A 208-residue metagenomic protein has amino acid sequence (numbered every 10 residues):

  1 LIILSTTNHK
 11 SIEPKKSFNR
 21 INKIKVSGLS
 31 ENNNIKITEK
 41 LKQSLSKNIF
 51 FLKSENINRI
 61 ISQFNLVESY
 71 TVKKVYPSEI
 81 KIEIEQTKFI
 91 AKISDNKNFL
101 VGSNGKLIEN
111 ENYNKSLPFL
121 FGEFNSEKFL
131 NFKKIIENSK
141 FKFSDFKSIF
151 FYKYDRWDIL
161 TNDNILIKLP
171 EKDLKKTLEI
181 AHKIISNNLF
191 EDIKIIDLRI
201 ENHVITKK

Functional and structural regions predicted by a protein language model:
L1-T7: Hydrophobic membrane-insertion alpha-helices, especially the h-region of bacterial N-terminal signal peptides
H9-N112: Terminal hydrophobic membrane-targeting helix
N19-I21, N32, N65, V75-E79 (+8 more regions): Extracytoplasmic
V26, Q43-K47, L117-N125, I165-K172: Second-shell loop/turn segments in exported
N34, T38, S54, N58 (+3 more regions): Extracytoplasmic/secreted envelope proteins and their assembly/folding machinery, especially bacterial periplasmic
N48-F50, A91-S94, F129-L130, K168-K172 (+1 more regions): Solvent-exposed, non-transmembrane alpha-helical starts
K81-K153, I159-L160, L166: Extracytoplasmic segments of membrane-associated envelope/inner-membrane machinery
K172-K208: Extracytoplasmic/luminal low-complexity segments enriched in Pro/Gly and acidic/polar residues that act as flexible
